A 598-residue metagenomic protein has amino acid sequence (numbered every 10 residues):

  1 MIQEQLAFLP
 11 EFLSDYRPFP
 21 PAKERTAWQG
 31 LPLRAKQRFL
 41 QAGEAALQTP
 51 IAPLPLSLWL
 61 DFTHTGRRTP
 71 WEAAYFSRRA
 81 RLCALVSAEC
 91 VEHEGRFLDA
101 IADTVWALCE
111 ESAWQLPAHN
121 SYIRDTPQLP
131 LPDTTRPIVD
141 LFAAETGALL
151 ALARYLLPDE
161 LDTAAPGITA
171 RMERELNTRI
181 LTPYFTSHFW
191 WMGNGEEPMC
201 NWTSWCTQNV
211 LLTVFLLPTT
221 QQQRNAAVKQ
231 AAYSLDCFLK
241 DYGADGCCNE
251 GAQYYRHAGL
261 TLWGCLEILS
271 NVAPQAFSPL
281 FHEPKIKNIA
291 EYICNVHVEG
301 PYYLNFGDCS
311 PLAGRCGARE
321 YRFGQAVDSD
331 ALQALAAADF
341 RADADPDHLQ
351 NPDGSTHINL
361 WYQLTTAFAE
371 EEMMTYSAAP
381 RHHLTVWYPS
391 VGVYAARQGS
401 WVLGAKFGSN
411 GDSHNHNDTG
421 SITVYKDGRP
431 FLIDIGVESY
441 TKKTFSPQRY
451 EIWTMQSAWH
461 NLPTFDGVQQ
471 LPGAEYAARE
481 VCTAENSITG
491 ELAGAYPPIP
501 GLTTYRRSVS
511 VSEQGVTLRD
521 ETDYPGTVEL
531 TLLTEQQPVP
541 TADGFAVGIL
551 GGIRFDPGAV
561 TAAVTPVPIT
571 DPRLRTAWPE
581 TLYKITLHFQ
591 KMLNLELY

Functional and structural regions predicted by a protein language model:
M1-F39, F76, A84-C90: Extreme N-terminal leader/anchor segments
L13-Y16, T65-R78, C90, P127-A144 (+6 more regions): Solvent-exposed loop and edge beta-strand segments that line ligand/cofactor-binding and catalytic clefts
G43-L54, I101-H119, I168-G193, A226-G246 (+1 more regions): Long, well-ordered core segments of solenoidal/helical folds
L58-T65: An N-terminal structural lobe/cap that precedes and organizes the functional/catalytic core across diverse proteins
R81-R96, E145-A164, C206-Q221, L260-Q275 (+3 more regions): Well-ordered alpha-helical scaffold segments within catalytic/enzyme domains
N120-I123, F340, A344-G354, Y440-Y598: CBM-like, beta-strand-rich accessory domains located in the C-terminal region of large, secreted polysaccharide-active
L129-Q253, A369-S377: Active-site lining segments of carbohydrate-active enzymes
G259-F431, W578, L582: Carbohydrate-active enzyme catalytic cores, enriched for enzymes that act on polyanionic acidic polysaccharides
